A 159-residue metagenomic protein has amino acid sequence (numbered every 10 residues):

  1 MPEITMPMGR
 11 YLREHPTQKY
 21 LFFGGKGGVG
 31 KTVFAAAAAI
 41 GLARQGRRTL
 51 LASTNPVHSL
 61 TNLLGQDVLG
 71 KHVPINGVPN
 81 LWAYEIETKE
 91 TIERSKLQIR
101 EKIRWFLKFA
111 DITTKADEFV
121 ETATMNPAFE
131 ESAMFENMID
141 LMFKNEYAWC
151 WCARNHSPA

Functional and structural regions predicted by a protein language model:
P2-L21, F34-A38, R44-A159: Flexible phosphate-sensing "switch/lid" loops adjacent to ATP/NTP-binding sites across phosphate-transfer
K26: P-loop (Walker A) phosphate-binding loop of NTP-binding proteins
K31: Conserved lysine of the Walker
